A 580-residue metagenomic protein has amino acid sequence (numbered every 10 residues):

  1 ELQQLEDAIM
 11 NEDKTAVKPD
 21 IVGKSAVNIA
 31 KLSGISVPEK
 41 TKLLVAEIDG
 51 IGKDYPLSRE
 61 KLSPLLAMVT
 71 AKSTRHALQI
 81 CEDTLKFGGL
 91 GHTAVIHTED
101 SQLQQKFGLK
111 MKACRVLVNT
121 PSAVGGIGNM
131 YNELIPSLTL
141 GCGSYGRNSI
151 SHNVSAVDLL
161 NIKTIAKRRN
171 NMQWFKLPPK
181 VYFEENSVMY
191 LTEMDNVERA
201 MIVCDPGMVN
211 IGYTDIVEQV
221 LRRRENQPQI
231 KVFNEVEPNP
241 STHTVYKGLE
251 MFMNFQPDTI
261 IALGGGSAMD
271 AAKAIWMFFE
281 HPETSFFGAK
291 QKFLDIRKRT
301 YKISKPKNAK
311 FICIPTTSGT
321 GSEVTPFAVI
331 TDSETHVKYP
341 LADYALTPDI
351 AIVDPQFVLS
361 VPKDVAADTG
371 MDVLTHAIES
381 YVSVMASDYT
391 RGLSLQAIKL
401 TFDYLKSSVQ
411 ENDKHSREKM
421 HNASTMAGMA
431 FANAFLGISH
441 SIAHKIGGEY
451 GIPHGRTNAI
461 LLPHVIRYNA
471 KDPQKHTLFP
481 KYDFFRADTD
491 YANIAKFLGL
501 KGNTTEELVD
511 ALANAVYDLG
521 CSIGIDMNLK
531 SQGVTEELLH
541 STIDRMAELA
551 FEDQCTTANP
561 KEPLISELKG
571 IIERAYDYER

Functional and structural regions predicted by a protein language model:
E1-L32, E379, Y389-G437, S441 (+3 more regions): A conserved active-site cap/scaffold subdomain adjacent to cofactor or substrate pockets
L2-E47, V95-M172: C-terminal segments
L62-K72, T93-I96, L359, H464-V465 (+2 more regions): Short, well-ordered beta-strand elements within core beta-sheets of diverse protein domains
M172-T259, L529-K530: ATP/NTP phosphate-donor binding region
H243-Q356: Glycine/threonine-rich beta-strand-loop-alpha-helix active-site module that forms ligand/phosphate-binding
V324-A434: Carboxylate- and glycine-rich phosphate/diphosphate-binding segment that chelates Mg2+/Mn2+
G455-L538: Gly/Pro-rich interdomain helix-loop hinge
L538-R580: Short, amphipathic C-terminal "tail helix"
